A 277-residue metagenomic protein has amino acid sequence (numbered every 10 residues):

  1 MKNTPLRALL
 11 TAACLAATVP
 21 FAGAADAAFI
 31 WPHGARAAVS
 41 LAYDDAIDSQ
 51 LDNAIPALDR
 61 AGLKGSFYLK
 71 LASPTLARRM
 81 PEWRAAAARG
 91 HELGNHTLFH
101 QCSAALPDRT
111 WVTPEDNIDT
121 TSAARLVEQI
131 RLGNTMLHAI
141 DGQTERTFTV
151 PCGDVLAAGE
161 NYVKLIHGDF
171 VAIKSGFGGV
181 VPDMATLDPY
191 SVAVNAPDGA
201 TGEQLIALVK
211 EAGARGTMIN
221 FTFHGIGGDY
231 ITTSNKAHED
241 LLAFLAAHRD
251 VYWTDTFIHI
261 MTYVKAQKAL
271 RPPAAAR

Functional and structural regions predicted by a protein language model:
M1-P5: N-terminal secretory signal peptides that target proteins for export/translocation
A8-P20: Bacterial N-terminal signal peptides
A25-L51, A193-N195: Boundary/entry segment of secreted carbohydrate-active catalytic domains
A27-H33, G65, T75, H138 (+4 more regions): C-terminal domain-boundary segment and adjacent tail
A37-V39, D59-A158, G168, G176-V192 (+1 more regions): Metal-dependent polysaccharide deacetylase catalytic core of the NodB/CE4 family, i.e., the active-site-bearing domain
Y43-A46, T97, G225, F257: Active-site metal-binding loops of divalent metal-dependent hydrolases
D45-S49, A77, T120-E128, G199 (+1 more regions): Soluble non-cytosolic domains of exported or imported proteins
L51, I55, M80-R84, V127-L137 (+3 more regions): Generic structural signal for well-ordered alpha-helices, preferentially at hydrophobic/aromatic core positions
